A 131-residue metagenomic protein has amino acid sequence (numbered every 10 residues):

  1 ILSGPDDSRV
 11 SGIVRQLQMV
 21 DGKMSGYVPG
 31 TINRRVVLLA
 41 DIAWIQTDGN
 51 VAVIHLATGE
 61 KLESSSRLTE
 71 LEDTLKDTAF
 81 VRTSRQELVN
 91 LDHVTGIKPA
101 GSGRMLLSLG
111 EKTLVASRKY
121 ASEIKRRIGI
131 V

Functional and structural regions predicted by a protein language model:
I1-P5: Short beta-strand-to-loop capping motifs
D7-L109, V115: Conserved binding/recognition cores within well-folded domains
R126: Glycine/charge-rich catalytic "coupling/switch" loops of P-loop NTPases
G129-I130: …primarily DNA-binding HTH/wHTH and HhH modules…
